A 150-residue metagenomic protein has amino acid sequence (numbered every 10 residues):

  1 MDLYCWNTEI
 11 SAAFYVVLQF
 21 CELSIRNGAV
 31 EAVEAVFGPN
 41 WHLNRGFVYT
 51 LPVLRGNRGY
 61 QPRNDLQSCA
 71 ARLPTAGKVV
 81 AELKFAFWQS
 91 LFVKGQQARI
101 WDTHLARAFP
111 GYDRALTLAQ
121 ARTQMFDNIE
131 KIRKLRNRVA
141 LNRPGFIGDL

Functional and structural regions predicted by a protein language model:
M1-L150: Amphipathic alpha-helical interface elements
